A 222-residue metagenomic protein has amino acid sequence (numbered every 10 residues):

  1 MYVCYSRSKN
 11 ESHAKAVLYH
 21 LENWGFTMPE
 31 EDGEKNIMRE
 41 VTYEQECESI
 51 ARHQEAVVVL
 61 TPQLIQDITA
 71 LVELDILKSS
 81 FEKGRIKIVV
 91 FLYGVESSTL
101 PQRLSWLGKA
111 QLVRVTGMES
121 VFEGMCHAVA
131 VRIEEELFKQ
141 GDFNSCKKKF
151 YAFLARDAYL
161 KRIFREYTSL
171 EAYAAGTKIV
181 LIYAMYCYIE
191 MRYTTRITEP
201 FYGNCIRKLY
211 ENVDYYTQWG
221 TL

Functional and structural regions predicted by a protein language model:
M1-V58, K78-S80, R85-I86, M125-A128 (+6 more regions): Conserved N-terminal substructure of TIR/SEFIR domains
V57, K87-F91, V113: Hydrophobic/aromatic beta-strand patches that form the interior of the parallel beta-sheet core in alpha/beta enzyme
P62-K83: Conserved TIR/SEFIR loop-to-helix hotspot centered on a Trp-containing motif with a nearby acidic residue
P62-Q63, F91-S98: Short beta-alpha junction loops
E96-K109: Glycine-rich, charge-decorated loop segments at or immediately adjacent to ligand/cofactor-binding or catalytic sites
L107-V129: Output/docking surface of receiver
D214-Y215: Intrinsic-disorder-associated, low-complexity terminal segments enriched in Asp/Asn/His/Tyr and depleted of Lys/Arg
